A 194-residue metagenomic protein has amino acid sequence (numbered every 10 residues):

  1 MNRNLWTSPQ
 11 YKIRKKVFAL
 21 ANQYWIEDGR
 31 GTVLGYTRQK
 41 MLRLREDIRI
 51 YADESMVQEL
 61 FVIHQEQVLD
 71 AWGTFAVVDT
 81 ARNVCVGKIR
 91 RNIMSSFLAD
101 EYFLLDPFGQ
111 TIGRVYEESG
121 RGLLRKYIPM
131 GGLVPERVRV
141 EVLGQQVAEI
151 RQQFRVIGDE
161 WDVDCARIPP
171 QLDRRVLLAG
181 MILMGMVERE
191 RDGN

Functional and structural regions predicted by a protein language model:
M1-N194: Intrinsically disordered, low-complexity proline/glycine-rich segments
